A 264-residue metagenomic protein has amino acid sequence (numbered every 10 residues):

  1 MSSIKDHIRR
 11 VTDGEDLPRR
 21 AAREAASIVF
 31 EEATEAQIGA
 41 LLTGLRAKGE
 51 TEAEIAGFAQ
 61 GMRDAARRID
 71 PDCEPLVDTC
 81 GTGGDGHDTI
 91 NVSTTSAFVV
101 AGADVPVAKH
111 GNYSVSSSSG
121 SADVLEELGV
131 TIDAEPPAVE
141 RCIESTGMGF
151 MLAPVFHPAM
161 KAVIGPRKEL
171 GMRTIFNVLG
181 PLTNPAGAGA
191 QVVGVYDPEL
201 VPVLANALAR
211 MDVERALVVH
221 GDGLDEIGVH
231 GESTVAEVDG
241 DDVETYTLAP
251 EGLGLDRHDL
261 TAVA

Functional and structural regions predicted by a protein language model:
M1-D88, A103, H258, V263: Acidic, glycine/proline-rich low-complexity segments that act as flexible tails and inter-domain linkers
S2-S3, R10, D64-R67, T89 (+3 more regions): Glycine-rich anion-binding loops and their surrounding alpha/beta cores
G14-P18, A33, A47-E54, Y113 (+5 more regions): Catalytic cores of large soluble enzymes that bind and process phosphate-bearing ligands
G39, D123, P202: Short alpha-helical basic/polar micro-motif
D70-C80, A108-S114, I175-L179: Core alpha/beta catalytic barrel or barrel-like domain that forms the active/cofactor pocket in diverse metabolic
G81, D85-C142: A generic, well-ordered mixed alpha/beta core segment in the N-terminal half of proteins
